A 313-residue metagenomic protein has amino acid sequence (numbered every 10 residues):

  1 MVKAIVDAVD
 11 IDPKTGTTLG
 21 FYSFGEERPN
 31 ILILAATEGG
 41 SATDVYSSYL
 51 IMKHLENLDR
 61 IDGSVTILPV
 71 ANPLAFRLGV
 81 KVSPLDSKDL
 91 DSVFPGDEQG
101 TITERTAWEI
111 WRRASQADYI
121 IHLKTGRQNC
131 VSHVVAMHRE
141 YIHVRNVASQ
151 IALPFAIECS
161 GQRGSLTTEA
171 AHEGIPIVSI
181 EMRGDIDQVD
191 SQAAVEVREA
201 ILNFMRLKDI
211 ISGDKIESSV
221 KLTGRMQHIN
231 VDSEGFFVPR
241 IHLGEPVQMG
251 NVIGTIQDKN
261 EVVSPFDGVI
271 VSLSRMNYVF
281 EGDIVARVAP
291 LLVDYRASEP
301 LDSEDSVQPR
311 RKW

Functional and structural regions predicted by a protein language model:
M1-W313: Structured catalytic-domain cores with a bias toward divalent-metal coordination
